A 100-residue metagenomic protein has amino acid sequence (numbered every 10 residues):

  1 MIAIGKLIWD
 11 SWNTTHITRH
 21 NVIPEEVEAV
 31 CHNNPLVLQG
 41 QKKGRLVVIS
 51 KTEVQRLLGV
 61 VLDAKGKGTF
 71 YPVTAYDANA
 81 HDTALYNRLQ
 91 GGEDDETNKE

Functional and structural regions predicted by a protein language model:
M1-E100: Ribonuclease/tRNase effector modules and their secretory precursors
